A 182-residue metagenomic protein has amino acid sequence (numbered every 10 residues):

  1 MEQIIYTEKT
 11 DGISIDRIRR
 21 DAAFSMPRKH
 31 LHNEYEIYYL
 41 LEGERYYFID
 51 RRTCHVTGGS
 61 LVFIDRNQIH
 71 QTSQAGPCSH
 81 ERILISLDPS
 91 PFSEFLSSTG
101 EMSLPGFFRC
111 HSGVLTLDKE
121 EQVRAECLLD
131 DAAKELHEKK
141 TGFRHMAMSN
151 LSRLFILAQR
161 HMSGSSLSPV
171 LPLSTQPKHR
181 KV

Functional and structural regions predicted by a protein language model:
M1-L61, Q68, G100-L104, S112-G113: Generic protein-terminus/edge-of-domain signal
E2-I15, S73-K134, L157-S165: A hydrophobic/aromatic-rich effector-binding and dimerization subdomain of bacterial HTH-type transcriptional regulators
R17-R19, Y47, H55, F63 (+3 more regions): Secondary-structure boundary/capping motif
E36, R82-L84, V182: Broad gene-expression machinery/nucleic-acid interaction feature
E42-E44, L61, N67-I69, C78 (+1 more regions): Short, charged/polar surface micro-motifs in flexible loops or helix N-caps
H111-E120, L136-S149, I156-V182: Short, Lys/Arg-enriched, Trp-marked, Pro/Gly-tolerant hinge/linker segments that flank
